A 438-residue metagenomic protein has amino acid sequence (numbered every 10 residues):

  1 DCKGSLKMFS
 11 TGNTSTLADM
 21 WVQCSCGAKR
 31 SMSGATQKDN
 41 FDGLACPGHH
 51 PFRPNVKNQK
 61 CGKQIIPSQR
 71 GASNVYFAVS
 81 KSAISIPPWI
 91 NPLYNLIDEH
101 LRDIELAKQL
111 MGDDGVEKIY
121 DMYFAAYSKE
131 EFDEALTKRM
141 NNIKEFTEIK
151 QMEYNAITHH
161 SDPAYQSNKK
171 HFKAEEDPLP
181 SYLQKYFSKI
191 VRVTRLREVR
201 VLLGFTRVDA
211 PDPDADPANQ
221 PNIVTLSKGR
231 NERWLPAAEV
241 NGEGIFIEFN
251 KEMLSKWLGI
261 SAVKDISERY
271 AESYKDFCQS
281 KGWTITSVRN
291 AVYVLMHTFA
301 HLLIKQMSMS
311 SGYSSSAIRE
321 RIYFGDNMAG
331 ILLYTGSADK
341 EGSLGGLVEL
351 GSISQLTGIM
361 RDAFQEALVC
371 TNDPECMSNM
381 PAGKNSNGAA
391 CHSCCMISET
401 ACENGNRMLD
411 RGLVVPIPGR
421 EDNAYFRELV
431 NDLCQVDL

Functional and structural regions predicted by a protein language model:
C2-L438: Extended, well-ordered protein cores
